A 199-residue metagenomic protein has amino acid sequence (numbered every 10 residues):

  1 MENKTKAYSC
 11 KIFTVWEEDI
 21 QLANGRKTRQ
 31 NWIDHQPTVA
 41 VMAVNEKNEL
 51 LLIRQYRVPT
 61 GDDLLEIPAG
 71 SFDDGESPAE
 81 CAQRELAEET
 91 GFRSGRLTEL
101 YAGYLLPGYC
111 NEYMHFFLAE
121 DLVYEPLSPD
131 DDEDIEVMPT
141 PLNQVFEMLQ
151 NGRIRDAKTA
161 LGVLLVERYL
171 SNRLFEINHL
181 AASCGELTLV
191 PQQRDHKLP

Functional and structural regions predicted by a protein language model:
T5-A40, E46-K47: Acidic, metal-coordinating catalytic segment for phosphate/diphosphate chemistry, firing primarily on the Nudix
V15-E17, R29, I53, I67 (+2 more regions): Hydrophobic residues on conserved beta-strands that form the core of alpha/beta folds
T28, H35-A40, N45, S71-A157 (+3 more regions): Unchanged
T38-I67: A glycine-rich, hydrophobic loop/mini-helix early in the fold
V163: C-terminal boundary of histidine-terminating zinc-finger modules
E167-H179: Short helix-capping/linker segments at secondary-structure and domain boundaries
